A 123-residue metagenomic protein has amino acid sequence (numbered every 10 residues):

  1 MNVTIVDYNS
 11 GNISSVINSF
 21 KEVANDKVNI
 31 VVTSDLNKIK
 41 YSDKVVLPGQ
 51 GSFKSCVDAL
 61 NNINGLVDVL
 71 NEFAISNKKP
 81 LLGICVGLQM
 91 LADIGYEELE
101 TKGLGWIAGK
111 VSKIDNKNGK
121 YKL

Functional and structural regions predicted by a protein language model:
M1-P80, V86, L99, G105-K122: N-terminal beta1-alpha1 cap of cysteine-dependent amidohydrolase-like domains
S55, L91-A92: Glycine/Thr-rich phosphate-binding loops of Rossmann-like dinucleotide-binding domains
C85-L91: Glycine-rich nucleophile elbow surrounding the catalytic serine of serine-hydrolase chemistry
I94-E97: Post-Walker A helix-loop "phosphate-sensing" segment adjacent to the P-loop in P-loop NTPases
